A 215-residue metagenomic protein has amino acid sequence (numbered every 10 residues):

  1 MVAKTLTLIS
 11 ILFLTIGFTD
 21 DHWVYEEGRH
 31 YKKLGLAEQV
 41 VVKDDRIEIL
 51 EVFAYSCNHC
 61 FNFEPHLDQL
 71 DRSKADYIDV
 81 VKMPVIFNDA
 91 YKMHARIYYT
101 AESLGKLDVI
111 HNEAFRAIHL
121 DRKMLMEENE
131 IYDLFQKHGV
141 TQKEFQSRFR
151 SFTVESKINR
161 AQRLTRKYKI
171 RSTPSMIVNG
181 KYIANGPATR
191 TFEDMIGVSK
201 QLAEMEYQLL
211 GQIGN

Functional and structural regions predicted by a protein language model:
M1-V2: N-terminal secretory signal peptides that target proteins for export/translocation
T5-K92, Q162, E204-N215: Extracytoplasmic thiol/disulfide redox context detector
Y55-H59, I86-A90, R116-D121, T153-V154 (+1 more regions): Solvent-exposed loop/turn segments at secondary-structure junctions within structured extracellular/periplasmic domains
C60, A90-Y91, M124, I158 (+2 more regions): Alpha-helix N-cap/helix-start motif
E64-D71, H94-Y98, H111, E128 (+4 more regions): Extracytoplasmic/secreted envelope proteins and their assembly/folding machinery, especially bacterial periplasmic
K74-Q136: Structural microenvironment flanking redox-active thiols in thiol-disulfide oxidoreductases
K137-N215: C-terminal cap of thioredoxin/glutaredoxin-like
